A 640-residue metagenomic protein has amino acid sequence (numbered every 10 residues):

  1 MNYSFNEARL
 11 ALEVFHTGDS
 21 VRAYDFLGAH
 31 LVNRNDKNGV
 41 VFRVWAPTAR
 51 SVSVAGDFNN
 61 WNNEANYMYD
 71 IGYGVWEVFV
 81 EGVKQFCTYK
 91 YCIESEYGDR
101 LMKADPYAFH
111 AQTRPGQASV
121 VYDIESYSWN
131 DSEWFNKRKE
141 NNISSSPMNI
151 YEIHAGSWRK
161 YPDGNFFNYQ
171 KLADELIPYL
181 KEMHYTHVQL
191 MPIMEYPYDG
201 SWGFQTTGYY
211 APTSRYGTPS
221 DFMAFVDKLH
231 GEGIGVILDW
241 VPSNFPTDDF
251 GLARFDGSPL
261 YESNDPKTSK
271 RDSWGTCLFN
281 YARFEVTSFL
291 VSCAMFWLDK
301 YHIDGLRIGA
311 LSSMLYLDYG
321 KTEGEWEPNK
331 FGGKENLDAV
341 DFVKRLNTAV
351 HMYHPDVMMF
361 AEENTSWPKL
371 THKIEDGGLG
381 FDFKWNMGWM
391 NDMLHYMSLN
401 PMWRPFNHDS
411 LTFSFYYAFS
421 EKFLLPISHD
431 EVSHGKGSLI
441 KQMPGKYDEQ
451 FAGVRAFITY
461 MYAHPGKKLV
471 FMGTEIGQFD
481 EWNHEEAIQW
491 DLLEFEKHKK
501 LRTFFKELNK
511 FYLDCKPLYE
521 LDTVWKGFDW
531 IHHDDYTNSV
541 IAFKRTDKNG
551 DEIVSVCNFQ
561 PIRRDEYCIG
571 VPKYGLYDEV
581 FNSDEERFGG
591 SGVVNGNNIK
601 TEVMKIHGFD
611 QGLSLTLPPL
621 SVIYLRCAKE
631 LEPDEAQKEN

Functional and structural regions predicted by a protein language model:
M1-K37, V41, D70-E152, S157-G164 (+2 more regions): The feature marks proteins involved in alpha-glucan
V44, Y91, I153, L180 (+11 more regions): Conserved, mostly hydrophobic/aromatic
W45-V52, P572-G575: Short proline/glycine-enriched turn/loop motifs at strand-loop junctions of beta-rich domains
D57-N62, E96: Change "in extracellular beta-sheet-rich domains … of secreted and cell-surface proteins" to "in beta-sheet-rich domains
Q85-Y89, N597-D634: C-terminal beta-strand-rich structural cap/linker in extracellular carbohydrate-active enzymes
Q112, S132-S145, H154-E335: Substrate-binding/active-site clefts of carbohydrate-active enzymes
H302-D304, T322-A487, L492, L513-D584 (+1 more regions): Conserved alpha/beta catalytic core and glycan-binding cleft of carbohydrate-active enzymes
K497-L518: Catalytic cores of secreted or luminal carbohydrate-active enzymes
